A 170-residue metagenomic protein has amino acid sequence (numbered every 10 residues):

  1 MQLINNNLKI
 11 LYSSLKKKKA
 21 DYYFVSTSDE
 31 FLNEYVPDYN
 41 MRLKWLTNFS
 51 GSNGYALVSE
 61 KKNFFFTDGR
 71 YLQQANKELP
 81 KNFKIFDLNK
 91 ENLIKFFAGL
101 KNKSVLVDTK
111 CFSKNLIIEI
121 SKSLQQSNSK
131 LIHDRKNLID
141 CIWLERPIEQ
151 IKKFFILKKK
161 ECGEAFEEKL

Functional and structural regions predicted by a protein language model:
M1-G99, D108, F112, L116-L170: N-terminal accessory/capping or targeting/presequence segment of soluble
N102-S104: Nucleotide donor/acceptor-binding cores
